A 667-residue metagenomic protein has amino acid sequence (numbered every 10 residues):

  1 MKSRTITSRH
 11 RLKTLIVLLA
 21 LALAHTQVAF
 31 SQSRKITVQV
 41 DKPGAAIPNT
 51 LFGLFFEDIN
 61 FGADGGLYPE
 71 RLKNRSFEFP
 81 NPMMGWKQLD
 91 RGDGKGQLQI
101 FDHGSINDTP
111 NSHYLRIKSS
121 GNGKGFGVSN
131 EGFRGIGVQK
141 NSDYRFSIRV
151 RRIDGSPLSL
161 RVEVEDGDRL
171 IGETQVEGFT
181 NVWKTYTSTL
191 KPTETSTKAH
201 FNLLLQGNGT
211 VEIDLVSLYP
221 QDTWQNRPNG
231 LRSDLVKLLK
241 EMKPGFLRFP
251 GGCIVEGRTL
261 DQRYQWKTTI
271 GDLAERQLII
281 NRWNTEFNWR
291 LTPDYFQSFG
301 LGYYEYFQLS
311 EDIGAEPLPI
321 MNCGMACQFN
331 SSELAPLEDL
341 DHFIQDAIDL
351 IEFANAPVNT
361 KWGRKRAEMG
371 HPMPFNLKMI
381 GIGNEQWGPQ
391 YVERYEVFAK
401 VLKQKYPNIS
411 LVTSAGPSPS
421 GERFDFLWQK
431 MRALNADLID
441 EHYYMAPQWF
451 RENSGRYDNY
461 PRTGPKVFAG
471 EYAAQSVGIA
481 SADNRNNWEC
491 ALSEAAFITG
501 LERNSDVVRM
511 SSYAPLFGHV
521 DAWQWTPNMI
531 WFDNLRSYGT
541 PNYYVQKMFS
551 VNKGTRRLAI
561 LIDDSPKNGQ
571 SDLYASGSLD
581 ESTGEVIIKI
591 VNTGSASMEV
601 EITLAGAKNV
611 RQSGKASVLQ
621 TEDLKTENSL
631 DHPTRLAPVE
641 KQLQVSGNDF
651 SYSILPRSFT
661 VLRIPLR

Functional and structural regions predicted by a protein language model:
K2-I16: Bacterial N-terminal signal peptides that target proteins for export
L15-H25: Bacterial N-terminal signal peptides
Q32-S298, E316, S331-D341, N384-P389 (+7 more regions): Extracellular and organelle-lumenal recognition/adhesion modules and their flexible linkers in secreted
L54, I148, K243, S310 (+7 more regions): Conserved, mostly hydrophobic/aromatic
L190-T193, K198-N202, T223, R227-P244 (+7 more regions): An active-site-proximal structural segment forming one wall of the substrate-binding cleft that immediately precedes
L205-Q206, P220, P250-C253, C323-G324 (+3 more regions): Active-site groove signature of glycoside hydrolases
K400-K403, P407-S410, W428-M431, D437-N552 (+3 more regions): Catalytic-core region of carbohydrate-active enzymes that cleave or remodel glycosidic bonds
S571-V610, A616, T660-R663: Carbohydrate-binding surface patches
